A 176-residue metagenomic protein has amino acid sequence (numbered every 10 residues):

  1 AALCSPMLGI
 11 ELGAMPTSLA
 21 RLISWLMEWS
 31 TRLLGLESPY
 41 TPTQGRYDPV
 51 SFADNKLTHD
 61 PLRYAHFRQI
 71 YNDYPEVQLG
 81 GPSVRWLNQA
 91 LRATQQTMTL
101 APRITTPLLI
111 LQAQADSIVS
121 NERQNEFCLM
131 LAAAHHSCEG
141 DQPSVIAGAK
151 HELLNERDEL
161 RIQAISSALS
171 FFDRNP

Functional and structural regions predicted by a protein language model:
A1-Q78: Alpha/beta-hydrolase-fold enzymes
A2, L109-L111, S144: Hydrophobic/aromatic beta-strand patches that form the interior of the parallel beta-sheet core in alpha/beta enzyme
Q78-L100: Active-site nucleophile elbow and catalytic-triad environment of alpha/beta-hydrolase enzymes
A101-T105, M130-S137: Short, conserved loop/helix-junction motifs that constitute active-site signature segments in enzyme catalytic cores
I104, I110-Q112, D116: Short beta-strand/loop motif that positions the catalytic acidic residue of the alpha/beta-hydrolase fold
T106, S120-L131: Short alpha-helix in the alpha/beta-hydrolase fold that links the catalytic acid
A115-V119, A134: Acidic catalytic loop of the alpha/beta-hydrolase fold
A134-P176: Catalytic active-site module of serine/aspartate enzymes centered on a nucleophile-bearing elbow/loop
